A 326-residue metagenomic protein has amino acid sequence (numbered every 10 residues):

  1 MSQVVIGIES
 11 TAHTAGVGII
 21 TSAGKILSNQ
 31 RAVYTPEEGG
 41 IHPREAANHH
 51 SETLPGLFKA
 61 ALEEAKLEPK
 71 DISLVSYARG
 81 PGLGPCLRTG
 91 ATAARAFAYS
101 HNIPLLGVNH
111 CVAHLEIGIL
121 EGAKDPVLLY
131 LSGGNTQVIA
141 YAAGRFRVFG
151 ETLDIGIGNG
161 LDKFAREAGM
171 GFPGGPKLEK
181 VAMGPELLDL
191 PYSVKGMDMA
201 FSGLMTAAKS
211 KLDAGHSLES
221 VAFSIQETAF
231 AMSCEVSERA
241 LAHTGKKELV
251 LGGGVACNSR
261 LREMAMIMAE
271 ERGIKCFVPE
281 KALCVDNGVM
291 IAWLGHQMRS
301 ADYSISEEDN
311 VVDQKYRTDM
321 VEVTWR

Functional and structural regions predicted by a protein language model:
M1-S2, I103-V127, L294: Conserved phosphate-binding catalytic cores of ATP/NTP-utilizing and phosphoryl-transfer enzymes
S2-P81, H110: N-terminal beta-alpha supersecondary unit
Q3-I6, S10-T11, S28-N29, A123-K124 (+4 more regions): A short helix-loop
E68, K180-L249, N258-R272, H296-D302 (+1 more regions): A contiguous, well-structured pocket-lining segment that forms one wall/lid of small-molecule binding clefts in soluble
D71-E116: Glycine-rich phosphate-binding loop and adjoining helix at the ATP-binding site of ATP-dependent phosphoryl-transfer
Y77-G80, F97, S132, L249-N258: Glycine-rich beta-strand-to-loop/alpha-helix junction loops that act as flexible
G107, L249, M266-M290: Conserved phosphate-binding/catalytic loops in two-lobed NTP-binding clefts
P279-V323: Glycine-rich phosphate-binding/hydrolytic loop that grips phosphoryl groups
